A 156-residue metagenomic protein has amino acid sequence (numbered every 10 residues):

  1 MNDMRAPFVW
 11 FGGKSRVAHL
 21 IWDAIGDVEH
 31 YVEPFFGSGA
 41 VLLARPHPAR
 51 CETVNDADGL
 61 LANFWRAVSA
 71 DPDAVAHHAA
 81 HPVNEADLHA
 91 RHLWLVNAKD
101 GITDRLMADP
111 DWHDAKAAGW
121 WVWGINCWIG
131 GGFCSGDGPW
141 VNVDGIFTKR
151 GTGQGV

Functional and structural regions predicted by a protein language model:
M1-F35, A40-V41, H47: S-adenosyl-L-methionine
H47-V156: Class I S-adenosyl-L-methionine-dependent methyltransferase module
